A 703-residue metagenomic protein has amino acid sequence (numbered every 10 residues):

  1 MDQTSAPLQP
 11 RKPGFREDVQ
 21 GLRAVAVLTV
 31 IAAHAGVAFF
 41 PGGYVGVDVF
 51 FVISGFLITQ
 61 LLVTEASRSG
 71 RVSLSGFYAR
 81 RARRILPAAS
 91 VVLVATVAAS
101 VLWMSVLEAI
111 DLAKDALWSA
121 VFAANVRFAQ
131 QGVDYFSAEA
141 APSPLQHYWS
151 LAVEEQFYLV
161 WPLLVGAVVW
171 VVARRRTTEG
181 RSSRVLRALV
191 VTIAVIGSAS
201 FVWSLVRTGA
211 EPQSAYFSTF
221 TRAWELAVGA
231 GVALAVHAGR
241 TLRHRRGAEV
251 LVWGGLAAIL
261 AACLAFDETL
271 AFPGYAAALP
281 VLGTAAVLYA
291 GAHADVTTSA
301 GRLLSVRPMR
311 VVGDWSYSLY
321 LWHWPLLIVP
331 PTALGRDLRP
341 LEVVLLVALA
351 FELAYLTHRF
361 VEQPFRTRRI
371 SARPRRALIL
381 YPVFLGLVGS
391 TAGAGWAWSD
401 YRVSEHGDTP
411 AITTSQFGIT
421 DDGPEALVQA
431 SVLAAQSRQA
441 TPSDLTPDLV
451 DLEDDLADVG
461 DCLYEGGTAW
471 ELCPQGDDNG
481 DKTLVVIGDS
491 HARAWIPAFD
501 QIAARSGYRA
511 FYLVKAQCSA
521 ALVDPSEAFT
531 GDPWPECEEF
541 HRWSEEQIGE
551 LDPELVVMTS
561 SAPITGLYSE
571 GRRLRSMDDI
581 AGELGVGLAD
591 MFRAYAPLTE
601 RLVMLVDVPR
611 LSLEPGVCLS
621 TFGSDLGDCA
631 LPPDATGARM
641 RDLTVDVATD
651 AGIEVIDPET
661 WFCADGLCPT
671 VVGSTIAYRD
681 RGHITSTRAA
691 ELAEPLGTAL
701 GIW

Functional and structural regions predicted by a protein language model:
D2-V388: Membrane-interface helix/loop caps of multi-pass membrane proteins
E268, L334-L341, F351-E352, R359 (+1 more regions): Extracellular/periplasmic envelope-modification machinery, especially enzymes that add or remove acyl/ester groups on
